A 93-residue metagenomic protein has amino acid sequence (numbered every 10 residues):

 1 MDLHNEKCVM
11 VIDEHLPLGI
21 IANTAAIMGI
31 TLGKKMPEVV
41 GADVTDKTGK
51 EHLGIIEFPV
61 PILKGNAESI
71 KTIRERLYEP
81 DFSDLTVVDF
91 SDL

Functional and structural regions predicted by a protein language model:
M1-L93: Positively charged, small/polar-rich N-terminal and surface patches that mediate targeting and assembly and bind
